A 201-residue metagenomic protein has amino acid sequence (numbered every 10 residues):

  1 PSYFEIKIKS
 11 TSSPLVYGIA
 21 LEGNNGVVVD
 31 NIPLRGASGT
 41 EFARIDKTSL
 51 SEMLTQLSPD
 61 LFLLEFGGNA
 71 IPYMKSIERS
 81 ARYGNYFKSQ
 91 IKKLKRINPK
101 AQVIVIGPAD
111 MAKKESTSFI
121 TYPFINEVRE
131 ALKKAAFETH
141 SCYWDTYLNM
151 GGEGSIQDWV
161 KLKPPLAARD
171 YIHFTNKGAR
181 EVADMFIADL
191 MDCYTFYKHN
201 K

Functional and structural regions predicted by a protein language model:
P1-N85, R96, H173: Conserved SGNH/GDSL esterase-like catalytic core that processes O-acyl groups on lipids and polysaccharides
N24-V27, L34-T40, G68-R82, K100 (+2 more regions): Serine-dependent acyl-ester chemistry module
T55-S58, G67, K92-P99, K133-E138 (+1 more regions): Sec-exported extracytoplasmic/periplasmic mature domains
L64, V105-I106: Structural beta-sheet core signal
F87-K92, R129: Generic structural signal for well-ordered alpha-helices, preferentially at hydrophobic/aromatic core positions
A101-I104, C142: Proline-centered loop/turn at the N-terminus of a beta-strand
D110-K201: Catalytic His-Asp segment of secreted/periplasmic serine-dependent ester chemistry enzymes
